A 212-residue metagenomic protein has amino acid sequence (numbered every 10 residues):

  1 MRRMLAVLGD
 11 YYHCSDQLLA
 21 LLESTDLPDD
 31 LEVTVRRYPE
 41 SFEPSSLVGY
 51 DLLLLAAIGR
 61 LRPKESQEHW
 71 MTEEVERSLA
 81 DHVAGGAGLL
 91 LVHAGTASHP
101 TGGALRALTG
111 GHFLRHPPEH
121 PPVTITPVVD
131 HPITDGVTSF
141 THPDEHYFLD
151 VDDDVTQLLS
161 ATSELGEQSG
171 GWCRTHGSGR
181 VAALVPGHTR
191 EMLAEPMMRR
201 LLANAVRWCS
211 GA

Functional and structural regions predicted by a protein language model:
M1-L52: Aromatic-Pro/Gly-enriched surface loop or interdomain linker that acts as a lid/target-recognition segment
Y11-Y12, E40, G59-R62, G95-H99 (+1 more regions): Solvent-exposed loop/turn segments at secondary-structure junctions within structured extracellular/periplasmic domains
D16, D29-E32, G111-R180, P186: Catalytic beta-strand/loop cores that center a nucleophilic Ser/Cys/Thr and support acyl-enzyme chemistry
Q17, V48, G177-R180, V185-A212: Extracellular ligand-binding/catalytic regions of CAZymes and related secreted enzymes and adhesion modules
V48-H99, S178: Short alpha-beta junction capping motif
G49-D51, T109, V155: Short, well-ordered alpha-helix to beta-strand connector turns
V83-V129: Hydrophobic, well-structured mid-protein blocks that either form specific transmembrane helices
